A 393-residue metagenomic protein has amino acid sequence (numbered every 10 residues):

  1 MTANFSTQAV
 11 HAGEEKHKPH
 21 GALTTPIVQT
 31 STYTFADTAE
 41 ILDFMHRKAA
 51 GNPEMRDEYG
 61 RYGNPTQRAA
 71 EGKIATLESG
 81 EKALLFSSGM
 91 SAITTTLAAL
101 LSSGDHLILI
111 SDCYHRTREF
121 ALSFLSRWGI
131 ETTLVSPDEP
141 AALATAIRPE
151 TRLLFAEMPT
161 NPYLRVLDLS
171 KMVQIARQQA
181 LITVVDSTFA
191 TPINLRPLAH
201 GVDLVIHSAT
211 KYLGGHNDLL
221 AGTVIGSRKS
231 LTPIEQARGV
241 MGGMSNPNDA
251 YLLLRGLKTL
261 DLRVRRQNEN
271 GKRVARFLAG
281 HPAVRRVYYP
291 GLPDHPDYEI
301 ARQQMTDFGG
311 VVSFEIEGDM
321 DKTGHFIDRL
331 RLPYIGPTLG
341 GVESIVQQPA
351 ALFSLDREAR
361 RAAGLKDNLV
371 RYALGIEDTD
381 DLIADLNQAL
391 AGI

Functional and structural regions predicted by a protein language model:
M1-E54: N-terminal glycine-rich, Lys/His-bearing helix-loop that initiates the first secondary-structure elements of many
T2-S6, A12-E14, T32, I225 (+3 more regions): Positively charged, small/polar-rich N-terminal and surface patches that mediate targeting and assembly and bind
A9-E15, K82-A283, Y288: Conserved PLP-enzyme active-site core in the AAT-like
E14, Q29-F35, F189-T191, K211 (+6 more regions): Glycine-rich beta-alpha junction loops
T32, D37-S91, R116-S123: Conserved N-terminal alpha-helix of the aminotransferase class I/II PLP-enzyme fold
L77, L278-P282, L330: Acidic-histidine catalytic/liganding microenvironments
E81, L122-S123, E131-T133, R152 (+2 more regions): PLP-dependent enzyme catalytic core of the Aspartate aminotransferase-like
R286-V370, L374: Conserved C-terminal alpha-helix-loop-beta "cap" of PLP-dependent enzymes that closes/shapes the active-site mouth
